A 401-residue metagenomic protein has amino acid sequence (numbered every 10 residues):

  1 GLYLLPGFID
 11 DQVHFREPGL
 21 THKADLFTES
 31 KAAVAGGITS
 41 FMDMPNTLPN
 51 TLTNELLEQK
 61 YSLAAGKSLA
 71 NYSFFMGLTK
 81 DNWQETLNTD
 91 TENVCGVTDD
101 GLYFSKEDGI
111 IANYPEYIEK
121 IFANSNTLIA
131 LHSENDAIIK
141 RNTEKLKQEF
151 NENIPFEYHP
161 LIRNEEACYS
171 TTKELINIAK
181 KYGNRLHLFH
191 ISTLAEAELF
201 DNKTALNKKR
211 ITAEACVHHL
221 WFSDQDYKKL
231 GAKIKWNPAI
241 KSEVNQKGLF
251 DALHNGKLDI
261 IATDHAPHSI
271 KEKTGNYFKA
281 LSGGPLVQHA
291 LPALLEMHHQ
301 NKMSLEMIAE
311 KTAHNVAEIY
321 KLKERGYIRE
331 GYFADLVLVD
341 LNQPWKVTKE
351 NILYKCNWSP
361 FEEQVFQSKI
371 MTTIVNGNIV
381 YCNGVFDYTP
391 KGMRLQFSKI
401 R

Functional and structural regions predicted by a protein language model:
G1, Q12, A33, G37 (+12 more regions): Divalent metal-coordination and catalytic microenvironments
L2-K67: Metal-associated gating/positioning segment near the N- to mid-region
M42-D43, S73-M76, R185-H190: Short catalytic-loop micro-motif centered on adjacent basic/acidic residues
S62-L78: A glycine-rich helix N-cap at a beta->alpha junction
T79-W83: Active-site beta->alpha loop and helix N-cap motifs at the rims of alpha/beta catalytic domains
Q84-I261: Histidine/acidic residue-rich metal-binding segments in metalloenzymes
N153-G183, K233, H254-N255, D259-I261 (+1 more regions): His/Asp/Glu-enriched, well-ordered alpha-helical/loop segment that forms or immediately abuts the divalent-metal
N276, E330-Q396: C-terminal cap of metal-dependent C-N hydrolases
